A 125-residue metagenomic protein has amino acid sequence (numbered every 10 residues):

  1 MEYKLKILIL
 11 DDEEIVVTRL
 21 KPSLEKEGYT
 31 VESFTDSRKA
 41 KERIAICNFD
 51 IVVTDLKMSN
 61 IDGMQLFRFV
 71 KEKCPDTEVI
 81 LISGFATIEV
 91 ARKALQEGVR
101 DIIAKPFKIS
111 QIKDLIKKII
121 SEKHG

Functional and structural regions predicted by a protein language model:
T18-K26: Charged docking surfaces used in two-component/phosphorelay signaling
G28-T35, R43: Short hydrophobic/Thr-rich beta-strand motif most characteristic of the beta2 strand and flanking loop of CheY-like
T35-D36, D62-Q65: Acidic catalytic/metal-coordinating carboxylates
E42, M64-D76: Short amphipathic alpha-helix used as the core "switch/output" element in two-component signaling
M58: Receiver (REC) domain active-site loop signature in two-component systems and cognate sites in sensor histidine kinases
Q65, A86-D101: Alpha4 helix (beta4-alpha4-beta5 surface) of REC/receiver domains from two-component response regulators
E89, F107-I116: C-terminal output helix
